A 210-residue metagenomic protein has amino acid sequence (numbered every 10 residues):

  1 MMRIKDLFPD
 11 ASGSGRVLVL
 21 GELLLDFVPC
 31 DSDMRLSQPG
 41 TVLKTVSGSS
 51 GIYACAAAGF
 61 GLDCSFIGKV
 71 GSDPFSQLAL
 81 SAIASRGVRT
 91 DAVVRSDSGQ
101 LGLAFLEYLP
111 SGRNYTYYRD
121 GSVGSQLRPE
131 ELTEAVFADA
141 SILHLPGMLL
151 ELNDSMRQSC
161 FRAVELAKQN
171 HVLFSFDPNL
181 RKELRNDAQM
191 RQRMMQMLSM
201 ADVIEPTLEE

Functional and structural regions predicted by a protein language model:
M2-I4, G121-E131, L184-Q189: Short gly/ser/thr-rich secondary-structure transition/capping motifs
M2-R89: Glycine-rich phosphate/adenosyl-contacting loop at the front of the ribokinase-like
A11, V136-A138, M195-L198: A short, aliphatic-rich alpha-helical micro-motif
L20-L23, F27, V70, R119-G121 (+3 more regions): Fold-independent oxyanion-binding glycine-rich loops and adjacent beta-strand/coil segments at enzyme active sites
S32-L36, L80-A82, E131-L132, R157-C160 (+1 more regions): Short, glycine/charged-enriched secondary-structure capping and boundary segments
D63-G147: Conserved N-terminal subdomain of the carbohydrate kinase-like
I142, M148-E210: Conserved beta-alpha-beta core of the PfkB/ribokinase-like small-molecule kinase fold
